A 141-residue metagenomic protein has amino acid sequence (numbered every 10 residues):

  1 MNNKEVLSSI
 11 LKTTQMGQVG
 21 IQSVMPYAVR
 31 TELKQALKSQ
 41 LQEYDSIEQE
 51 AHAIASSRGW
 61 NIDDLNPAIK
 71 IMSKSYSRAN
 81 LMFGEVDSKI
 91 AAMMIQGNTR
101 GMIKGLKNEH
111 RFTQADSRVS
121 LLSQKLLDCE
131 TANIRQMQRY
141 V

Functional and structural regions predicted by a protein language model:
M1-A28, D87-T113: Alpha-helical bundle segments that constitute or directly flank the non-heme di-iron/ferroxidase center
N2-I10, T31-Q49, D87-M94, S117-C129: Alpha-helical scaffold segments that form or flank carboxylate-/histidine-based iron centers
I21, M25, A51, M72 (+3 more regions): Hydrophobic alpha-helical core bundles mediating ligand binding, dimerization, or RNAP-core interactions
A28, D45, G59-I62, T113-S117: Residues at alpha-helix boundaries and short interhelical turns
A28-T31, A51, R58, F112 (+1 more regions): Hydrophobic stripe of amphipathic alpha-helices that form coiled-coil interfaces
Q49, A53-Q96, R100-M102: Carboxylate-rich helix-loop segments that flank metal/cofactor sites and access channels in metalloenzymes
G97-V141: Preference for long, well-ordered alpha-helical segments
